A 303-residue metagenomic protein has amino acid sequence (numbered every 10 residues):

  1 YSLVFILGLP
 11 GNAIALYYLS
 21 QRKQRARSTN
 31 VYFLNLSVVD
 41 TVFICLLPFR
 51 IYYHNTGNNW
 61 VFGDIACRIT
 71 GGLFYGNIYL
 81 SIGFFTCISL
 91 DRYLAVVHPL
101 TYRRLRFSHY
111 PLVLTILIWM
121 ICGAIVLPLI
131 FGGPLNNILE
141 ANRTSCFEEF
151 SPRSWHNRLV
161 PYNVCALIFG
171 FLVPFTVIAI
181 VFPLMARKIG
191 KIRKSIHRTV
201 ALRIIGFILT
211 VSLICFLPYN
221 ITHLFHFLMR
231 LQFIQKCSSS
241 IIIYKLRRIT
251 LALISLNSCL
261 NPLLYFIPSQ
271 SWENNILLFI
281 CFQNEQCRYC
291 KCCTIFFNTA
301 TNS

Functional and structural regions predicted by a protein language model:
Y1-L3, R25-I88, A95-S108: Extracellular TM2-ECL1-early TM3 structural module of rhodopsin-like
Y1-R22, V42, T176-F182: First transmembrane helix
L3-I6, N35-V38, P48, A66-I69 (+6 more regions): Hydrophobic residues within alpha-helical transmembrane segments of multi-pass solute transporters/permease subunits
C45, A124-F131, L172-A179, L209-L228 (+2 more regions): Hydrophobic alpha-helical segments of membrane proteins
H54-Y79, H98, R103-R104, H109-T115 (+2 more regions): Loop architecture of class A 7-transmembrane GPCRs
I138-L139, R143, F233-C237, Q270-S303: Intrinsically disordered regulatory tails of 7TM GPCRs
N142-F171, P183-T222, Q232, S239-I243 (+1 more regions): Intracellular effector-coupling site of seven-transmembrane GPCRs, centered on the ICL3-to-TM6 transition
